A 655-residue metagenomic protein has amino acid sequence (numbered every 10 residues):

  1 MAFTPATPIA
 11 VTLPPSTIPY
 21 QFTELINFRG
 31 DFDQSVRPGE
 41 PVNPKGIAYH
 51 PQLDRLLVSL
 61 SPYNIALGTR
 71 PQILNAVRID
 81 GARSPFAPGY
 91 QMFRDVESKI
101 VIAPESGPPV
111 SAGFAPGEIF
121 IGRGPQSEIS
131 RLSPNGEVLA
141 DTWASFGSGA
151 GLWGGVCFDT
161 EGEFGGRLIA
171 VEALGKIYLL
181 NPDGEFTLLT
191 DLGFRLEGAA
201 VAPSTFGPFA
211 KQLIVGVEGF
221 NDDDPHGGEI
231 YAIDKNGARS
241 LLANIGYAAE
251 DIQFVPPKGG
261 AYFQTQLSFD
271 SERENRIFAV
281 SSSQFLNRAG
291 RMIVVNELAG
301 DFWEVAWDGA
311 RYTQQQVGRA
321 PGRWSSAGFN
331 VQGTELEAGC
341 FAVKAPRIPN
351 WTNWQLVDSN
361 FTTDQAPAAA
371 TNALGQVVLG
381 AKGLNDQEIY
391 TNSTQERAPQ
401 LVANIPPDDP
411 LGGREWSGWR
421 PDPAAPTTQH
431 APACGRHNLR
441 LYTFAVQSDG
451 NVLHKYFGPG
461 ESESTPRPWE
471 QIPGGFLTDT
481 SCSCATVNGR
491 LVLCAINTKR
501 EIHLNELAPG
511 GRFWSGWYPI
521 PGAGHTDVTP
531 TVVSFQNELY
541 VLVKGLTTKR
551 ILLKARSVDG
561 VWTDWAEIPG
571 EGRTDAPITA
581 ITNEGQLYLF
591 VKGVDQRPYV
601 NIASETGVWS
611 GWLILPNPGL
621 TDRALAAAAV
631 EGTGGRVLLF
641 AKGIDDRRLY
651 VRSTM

Functional and structural regions predicted by a protein language model:
M1-A2, M655: Short, solvent-exposed mixed-charge patches
F3-R347: Sequence/structural signature of beta-propeller domains
R347-M655: A structural motif
